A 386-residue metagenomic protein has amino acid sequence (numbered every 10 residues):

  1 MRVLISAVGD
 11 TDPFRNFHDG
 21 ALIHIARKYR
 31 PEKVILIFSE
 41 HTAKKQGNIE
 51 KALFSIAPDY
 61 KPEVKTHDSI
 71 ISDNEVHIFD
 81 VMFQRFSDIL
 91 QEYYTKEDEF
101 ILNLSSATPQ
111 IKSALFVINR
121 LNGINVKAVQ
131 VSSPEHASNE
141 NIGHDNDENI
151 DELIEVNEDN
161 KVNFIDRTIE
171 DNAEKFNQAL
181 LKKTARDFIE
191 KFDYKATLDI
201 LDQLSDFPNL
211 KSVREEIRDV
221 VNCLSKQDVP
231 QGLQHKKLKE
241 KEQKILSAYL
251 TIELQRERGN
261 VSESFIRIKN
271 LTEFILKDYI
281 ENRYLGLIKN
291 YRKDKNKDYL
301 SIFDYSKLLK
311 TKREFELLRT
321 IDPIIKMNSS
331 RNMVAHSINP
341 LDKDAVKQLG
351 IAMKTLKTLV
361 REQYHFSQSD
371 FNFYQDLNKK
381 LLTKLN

Functional and structural regions predicted by a protein language model:
M1-E99, Q110-N386: Long, low-complexity, Lys/Arg-enriched
L102: Conformationally flexible catalytic loops at phosphate/diphosphate-handling active centers
S106-T108: Terminal helix-to-tail segments of small alpha-helical proteins
